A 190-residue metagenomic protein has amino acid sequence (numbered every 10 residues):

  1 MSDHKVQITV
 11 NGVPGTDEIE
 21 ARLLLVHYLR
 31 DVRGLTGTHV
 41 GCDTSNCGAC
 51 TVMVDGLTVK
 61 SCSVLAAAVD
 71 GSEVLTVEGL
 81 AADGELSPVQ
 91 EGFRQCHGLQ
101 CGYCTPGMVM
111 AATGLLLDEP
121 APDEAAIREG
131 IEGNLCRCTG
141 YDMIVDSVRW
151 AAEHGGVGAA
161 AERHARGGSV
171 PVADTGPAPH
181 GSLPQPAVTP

Functional and structural regions predicted by a protein language model:
M1-P190: Signature of N-terminal electron-transfer/Fe-S-associated modules in redox systems
